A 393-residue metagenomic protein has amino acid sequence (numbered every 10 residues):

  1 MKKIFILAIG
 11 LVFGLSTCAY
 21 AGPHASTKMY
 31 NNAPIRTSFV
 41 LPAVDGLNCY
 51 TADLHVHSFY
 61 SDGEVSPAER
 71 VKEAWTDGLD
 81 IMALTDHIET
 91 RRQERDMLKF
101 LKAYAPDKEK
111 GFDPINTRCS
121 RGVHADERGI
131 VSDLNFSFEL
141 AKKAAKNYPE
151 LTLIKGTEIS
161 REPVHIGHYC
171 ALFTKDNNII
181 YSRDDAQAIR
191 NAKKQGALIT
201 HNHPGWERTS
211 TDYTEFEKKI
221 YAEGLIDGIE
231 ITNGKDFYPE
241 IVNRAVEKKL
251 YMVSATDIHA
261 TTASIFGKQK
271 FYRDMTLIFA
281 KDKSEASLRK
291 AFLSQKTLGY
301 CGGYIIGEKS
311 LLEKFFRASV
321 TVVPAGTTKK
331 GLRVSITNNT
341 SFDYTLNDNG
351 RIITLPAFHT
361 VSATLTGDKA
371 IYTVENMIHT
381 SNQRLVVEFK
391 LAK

Functional and structural regions predicted by a protein language model:
M1-I4: Positively charged n-region of N-terminal signal peptides that target proteins for export
A8-S16: Bacterial N-terminal signal peptides
S16, L134-L140, T321-A325: Alpha-helix-centered segments that form part of catalytic cores
G22-D53, A68-K72, G167-T174, T209-K393: Charged catalytic cores and adjacent phosphate/nucleic-acid-binding surfaces used for phosphate/nucleic-acid chemistry
M29-Q195, N202, I231-T232, D236-N243 (+1 more regions): A metal-dependent hydrolase metal-coordination microenvironment
Y60, W206-S210: Short, small-residue-enriched loops and turns at beta-alpha junctions that line or gate enzyme active sites
H87, I159, G205, I258 (+1 more regions): Residue-level "edge-of-site" marker
L198, P204, D212-E215: His/acidic metal-ligating clusters that form di-metal
